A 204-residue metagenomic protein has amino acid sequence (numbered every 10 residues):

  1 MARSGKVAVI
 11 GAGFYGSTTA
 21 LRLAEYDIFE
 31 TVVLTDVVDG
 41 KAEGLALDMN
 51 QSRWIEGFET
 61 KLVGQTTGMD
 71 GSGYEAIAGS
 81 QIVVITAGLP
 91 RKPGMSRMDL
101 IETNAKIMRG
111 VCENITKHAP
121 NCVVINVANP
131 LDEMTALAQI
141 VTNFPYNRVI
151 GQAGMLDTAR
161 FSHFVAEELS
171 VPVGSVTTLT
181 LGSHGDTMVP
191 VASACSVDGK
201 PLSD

Functional and structural regions predicted by a protein language model:
A12-G13: Glycine-rich Rossmann-fold phosphate-binding loop(s) that bind the pyrophosphate of adenine dinucleotide cofactors
G16-S17: N-terminal Rossmann-fold NAD(P) dinucleotide-binding loop
E25-T31, N143-P145: Conserved S-adenosyl-L-methionine
V37-S80: Conserved N-terminal Rossmann-fold NAD(P) cofactor-binding segment
A87-L89: Conserved NAD(P)H cofactor-binding loop of Rossmann-fold oxidoreductase domains
S96-S162: Rossmann-like NAD(P)(H) cofactor-binding subdomain of soluble oxidoreductases
N147-D204: Active-site-lining helix/loop region of Rossmann-like oxidoreductase modules
